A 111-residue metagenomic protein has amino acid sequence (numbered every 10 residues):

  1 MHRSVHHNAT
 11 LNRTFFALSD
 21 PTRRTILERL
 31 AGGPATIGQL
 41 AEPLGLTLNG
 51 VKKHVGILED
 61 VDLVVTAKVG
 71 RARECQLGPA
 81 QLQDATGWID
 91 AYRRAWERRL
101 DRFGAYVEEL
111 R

Functional and structural regions predicted by a protein language model:
M1-T10, E28, Q83-R111: Amphipathic alpha-helical dimerization/coiled-coil segments that flank or bridge DNA-binding/regulatory modules
H2, A9-N49, A72-G87: N-terminal helix-turn-helix DNA-binding core of bacterial DNA-binding proteins
N12, D20, D60, D101-G104: Acidic side chains
V55-G56: Short, hydrophobic-biased segments on the C-terminal half of alpha helices that form "recognition helices"
E59-G70, E74-Q76: Beta-hairpin "wing" of winged helix-turn-helix
